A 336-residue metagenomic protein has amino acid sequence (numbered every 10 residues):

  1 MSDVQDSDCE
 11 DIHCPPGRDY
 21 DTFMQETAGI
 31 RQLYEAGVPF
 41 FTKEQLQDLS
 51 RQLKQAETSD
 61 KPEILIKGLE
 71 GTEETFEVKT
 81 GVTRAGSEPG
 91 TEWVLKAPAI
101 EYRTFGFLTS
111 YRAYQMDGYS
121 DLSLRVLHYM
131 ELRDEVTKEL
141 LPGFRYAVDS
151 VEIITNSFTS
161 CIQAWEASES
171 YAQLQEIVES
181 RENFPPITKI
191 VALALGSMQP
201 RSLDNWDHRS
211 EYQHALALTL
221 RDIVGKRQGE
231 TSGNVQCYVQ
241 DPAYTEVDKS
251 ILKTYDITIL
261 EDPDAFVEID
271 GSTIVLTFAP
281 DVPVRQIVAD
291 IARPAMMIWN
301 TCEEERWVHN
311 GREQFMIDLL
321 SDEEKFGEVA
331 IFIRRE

Functional and structural regions predicted by a protein language model:
M1-Y212, D222-E246, R335: Intrinsically disordered, low-complexity glycine/charged-rich regulatory or linker segments that flank or connect
Q175-E179, L260-D264, V282-R285, I317-L319: Eukaryotic intrinsically disordered and solvent-exposed regulatory patches
G196-S202, A243-E246, F266, P280-V284 (+1 more regions): Short acidic, S/G/P-rich loop/turn micro-motifs used as interaction or catalytic elements
P200-E211, E246-K253, G271, V284-A289: A short acidic (Asp/Glu
A215-T219, S250, T273, V282 (+1 more regions): Amphipathic alpha-helical interface elements that mediate macromolecular binding in regulatory proteins
G233-S272: S-adenosyl-L-methionine
D262-E303: Active-site segment flanking the S-adenosylmethionine/decSAM binding pocket in AdoMet-dependent transferases
V284-R285, A292-E336: C-terminal folded domains that constitute the principal catalytic or ligand-binding module of multi-domain proteins
